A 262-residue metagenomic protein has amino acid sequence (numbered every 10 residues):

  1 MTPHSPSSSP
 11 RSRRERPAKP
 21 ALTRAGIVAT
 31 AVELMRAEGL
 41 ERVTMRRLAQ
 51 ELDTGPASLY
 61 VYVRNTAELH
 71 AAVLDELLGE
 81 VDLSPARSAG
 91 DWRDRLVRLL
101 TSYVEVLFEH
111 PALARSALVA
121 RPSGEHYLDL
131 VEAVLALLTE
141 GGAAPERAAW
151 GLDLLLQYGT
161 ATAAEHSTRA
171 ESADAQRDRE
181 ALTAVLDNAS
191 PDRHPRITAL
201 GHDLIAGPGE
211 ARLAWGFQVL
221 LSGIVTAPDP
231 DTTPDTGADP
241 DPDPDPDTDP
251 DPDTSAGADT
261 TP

Functional and structural regions predicted by a protein language model:
M1-L22, D192-D203, T233, D239 (+2 more regions): N-terminal intrinsically disordered/low-complexity leader segments
T2, Q176-P230, T260-P262: A structured, mid-to-C-terminal "fold-capping" secondary-structure block
G26, T30, L34-E68, A72: Helix-turn-helix
L74, V104-E125, D129-A133, A164-T168 (+1 more regions): Amphipathic alpha-helical segments used for helix-helix packing
E76-E80: Short, basic, alpha-helical segments at the C-terminal edge of helix-turn-helix-like DNA-binding modules
L83-Y127, E146-A148, L152-L155: Hydrophobic alpha-helical connector segments
L130-V185, D203-I205, I224-A227: Hydrophobic alpha-helical bundle segments that form small-molecule/ligand-binding pockets
